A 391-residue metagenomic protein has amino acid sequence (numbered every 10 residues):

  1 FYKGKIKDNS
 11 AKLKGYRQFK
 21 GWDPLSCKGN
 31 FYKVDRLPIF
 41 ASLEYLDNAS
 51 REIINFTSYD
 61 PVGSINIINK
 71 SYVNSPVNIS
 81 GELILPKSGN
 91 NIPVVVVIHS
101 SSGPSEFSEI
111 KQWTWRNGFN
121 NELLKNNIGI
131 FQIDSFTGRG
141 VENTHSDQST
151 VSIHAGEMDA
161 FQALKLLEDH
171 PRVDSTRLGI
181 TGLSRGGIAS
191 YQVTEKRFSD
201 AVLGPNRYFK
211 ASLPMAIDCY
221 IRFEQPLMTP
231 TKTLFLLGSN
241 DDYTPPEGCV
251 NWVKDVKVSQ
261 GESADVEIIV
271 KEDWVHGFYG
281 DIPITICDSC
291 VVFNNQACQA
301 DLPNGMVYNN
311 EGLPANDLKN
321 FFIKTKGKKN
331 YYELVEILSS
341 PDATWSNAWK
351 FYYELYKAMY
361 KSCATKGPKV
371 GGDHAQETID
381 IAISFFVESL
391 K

Functional and structural regions predicted by a protein language model:
Y2-Y45, P171: Edge beta-strand at a domain terminus
Y45-N90: N-terminal cap/lid segment of alpha/beta-hydrolase-fold proteins
N91-S102: Short beta-strand element of the alpha/beta-hydrolase
S101-N117, E122-A155, E195-F198, V292 (+1 more regions): Cap/lid segment of the alpha/beta-hydrolase catalytic domain
Q148-P171, Q192: Alpha/beta-hydrolase active-site loop
R172-S184: Alpha/beta-hydrolase fold nucleophile elbow
G204-D273: The feature captures the conserved acid-bearing segment of alpha/beta-hydrolase catalytic domains
A264-K391: C-terminal catalytic histidine-bearing segment of alpha/beta-hydrolase fold enzymes
